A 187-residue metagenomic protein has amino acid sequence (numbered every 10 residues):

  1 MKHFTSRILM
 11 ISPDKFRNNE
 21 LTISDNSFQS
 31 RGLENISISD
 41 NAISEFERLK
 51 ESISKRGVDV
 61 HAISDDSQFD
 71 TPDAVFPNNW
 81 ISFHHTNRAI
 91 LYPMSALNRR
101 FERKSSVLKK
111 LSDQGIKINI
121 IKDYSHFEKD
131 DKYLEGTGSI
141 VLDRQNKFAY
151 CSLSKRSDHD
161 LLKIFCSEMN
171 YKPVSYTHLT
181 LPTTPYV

Functional and structural regions predicted by a protein language model:
M1-L179: The feature marks the mature, well-folded catalytic cores of soluble enzymes
H178-V187: Single conserved hydrophobic/aromatic residue that forms the stacking wall/gate of nucleotide- or nucleobase-binding
